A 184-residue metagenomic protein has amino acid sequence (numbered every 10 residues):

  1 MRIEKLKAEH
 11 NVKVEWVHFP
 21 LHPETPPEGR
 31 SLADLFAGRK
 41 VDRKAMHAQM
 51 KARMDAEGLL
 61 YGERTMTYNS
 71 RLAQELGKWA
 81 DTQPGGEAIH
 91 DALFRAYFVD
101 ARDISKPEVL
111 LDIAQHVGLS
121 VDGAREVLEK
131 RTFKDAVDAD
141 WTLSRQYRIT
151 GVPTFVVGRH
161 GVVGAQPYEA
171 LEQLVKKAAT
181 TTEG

Functional and structural regions predicted by a protein language model:
M1-V12, W16-V17, R39, K78-G184: C-terminal cap of thioredoxin/glutaredoxin-like
H18-G29: Short, charge-patterned binding micro-sites
G29-D34, Y61: Flexible "cap/lid" loop of the alpha/beta hydrolase fold
L32-M54: Short, structured active-site "lid" loops
R64-Y68: A glycine-rich, coil/turn loop motif that links secondary-structure elements
L72-L76: Conserved N-terminal beta-strand and adjoining loop/helix that marks the start of the Nudix/MutT-like hydrolase domain
